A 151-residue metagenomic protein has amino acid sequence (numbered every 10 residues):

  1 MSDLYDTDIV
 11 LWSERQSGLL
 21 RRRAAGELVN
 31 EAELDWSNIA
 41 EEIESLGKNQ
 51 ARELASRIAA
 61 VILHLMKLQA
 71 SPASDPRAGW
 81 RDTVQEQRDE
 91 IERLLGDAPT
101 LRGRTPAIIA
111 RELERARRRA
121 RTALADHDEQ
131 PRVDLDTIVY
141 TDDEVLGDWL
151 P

Functional and structural regions predicted by a protein language model:
M1-P151: Surface/interface-facing alpha-helical segments and adjacent flexible terminal/loop regions used for partner/assembly
